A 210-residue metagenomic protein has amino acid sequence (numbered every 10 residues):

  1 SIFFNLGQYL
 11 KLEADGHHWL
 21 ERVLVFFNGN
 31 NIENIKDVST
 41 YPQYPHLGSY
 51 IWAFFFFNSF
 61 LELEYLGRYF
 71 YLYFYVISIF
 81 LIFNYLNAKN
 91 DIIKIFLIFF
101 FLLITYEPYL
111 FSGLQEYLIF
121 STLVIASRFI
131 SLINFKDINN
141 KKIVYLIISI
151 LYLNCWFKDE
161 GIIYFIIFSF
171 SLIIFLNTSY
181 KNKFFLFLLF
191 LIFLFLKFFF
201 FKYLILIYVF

Functional and structural regions predicted by a protein language model:
S1, Y69-L86, D91-I133, V144-Y152: Membrane-embedded helix bundles of polyisoprenyl
L6, N58, G113-L114, L153-G161 (+1 more regions): Transmembrane helix irregularities
Q8, I174, N182-F210: Membrane-lumen/periplasm interface segments of specific transmembrane helices in polyprenyl phosphate-linked
Q8-A14, E64, P108-L118, I162-Y164 (+1 more regions): Membrane-interface catalytic loops of GT-C/OST-like multi-pass glycosylation enzymes that act
Q8-R22, N28-I51: Extracytoplasmic catalytic/substrate-binding loops of multi-pass membrane glycan-assembly enzymes
P42-S49, N58-I77: Loop-to-helix entry region of an early transmembrane alpha helix in multi-pass inner-membrane enzymes
F135-D137, Y164-F190: Perimembrane helix-loop-helix junctions
I143-D159, F165-F170, I192: Membrane-interface alpha helices of multi-pass inner-membrane proteins
